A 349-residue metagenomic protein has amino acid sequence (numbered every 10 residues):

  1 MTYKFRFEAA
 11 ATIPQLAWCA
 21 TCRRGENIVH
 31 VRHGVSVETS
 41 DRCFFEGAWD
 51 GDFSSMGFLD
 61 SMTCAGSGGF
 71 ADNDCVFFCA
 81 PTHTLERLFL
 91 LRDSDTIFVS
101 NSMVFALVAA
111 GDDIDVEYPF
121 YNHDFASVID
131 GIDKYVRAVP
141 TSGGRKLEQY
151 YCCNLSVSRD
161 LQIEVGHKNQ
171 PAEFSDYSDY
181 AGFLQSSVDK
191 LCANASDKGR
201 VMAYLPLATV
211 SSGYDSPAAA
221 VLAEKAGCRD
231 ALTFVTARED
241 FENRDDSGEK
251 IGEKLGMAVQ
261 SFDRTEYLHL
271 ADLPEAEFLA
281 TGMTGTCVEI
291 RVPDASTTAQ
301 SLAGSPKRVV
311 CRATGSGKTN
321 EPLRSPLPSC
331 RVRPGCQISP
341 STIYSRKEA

Functional and structural regions predicted by a protein language model:
M1-V210, D215-D263: Cysteine-centered catalytic environments shared across enzyme families
F58, T297-L302: Short, well-structured alpha-helical segments in soluble
N73, S158-Q162, G304, L323-S325 (+1 more regions): Generic low-complexity, intrinsically disordered segments
P81-H83, R312-S316: Short, well-ordered beta-to-alpha junction loops that form the rim of enzyme active sites and present histidine/acidic
D115-E117, R346-A349: Residue-level signal for threonine
V201-A203, L302-K307: Glycine-rich phosphate-binding loop signature in dinucleotide/nucleotide-binding domains
L205-A208, R308-A313: Short glycine-rich phosphate-binding loop at a beta-alpha junction
D240-A299, T314-E348: ATP-dependent adenylate-handling ligase core
